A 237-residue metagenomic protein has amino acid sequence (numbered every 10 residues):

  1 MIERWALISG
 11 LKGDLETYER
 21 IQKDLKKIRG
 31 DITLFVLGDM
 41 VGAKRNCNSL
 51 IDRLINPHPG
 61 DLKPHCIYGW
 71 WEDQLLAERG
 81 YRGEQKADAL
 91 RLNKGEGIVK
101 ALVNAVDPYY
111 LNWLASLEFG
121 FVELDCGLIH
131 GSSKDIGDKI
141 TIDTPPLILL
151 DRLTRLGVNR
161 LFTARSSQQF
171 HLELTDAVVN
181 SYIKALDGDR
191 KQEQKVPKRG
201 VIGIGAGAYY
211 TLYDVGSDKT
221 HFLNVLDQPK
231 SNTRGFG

Functional and structural regions predicted by a protein language model:
M1-A6, F121-G127, V196-G200: Beta-strand-turn-beta hairpins that frame and shape the catalytic cleft of phosphate-ester-processing enzymes
M1-R53, P57-G60: N-terminal active-site segment of His-dependent metallophosphoesterases
I8-S9, L34-D39, H65-W70, I129 (+2 more regions): Active-site neighborhood of phospho(di)ester-bond hydrolases with catalytic His/Asp-centered motifs
K12-T17, G42-R45, W71-L76, I136 (+2 more regions): Active-site environment of divalent metal-dependent phosphoester hydrolases
I28-R29, T33, V103-T175: His/acidic metal-ligating clusters that form di-metal
A43-K44, L50-E123, L147-D151: Active-site neighborhood of divalent metal-dependent phosphoester bond hydrolases
A77-Y81, I140-T141, E173-D176, R234-G235: Short aromatic-enriched loop/helix-cap "lid" or pocket-rim segments at secondary-structure transitions that line
L172-G237: Acidic, His/Gly-rich catalytic cores of divalent-metal-dependent hydrolytic chemistry
